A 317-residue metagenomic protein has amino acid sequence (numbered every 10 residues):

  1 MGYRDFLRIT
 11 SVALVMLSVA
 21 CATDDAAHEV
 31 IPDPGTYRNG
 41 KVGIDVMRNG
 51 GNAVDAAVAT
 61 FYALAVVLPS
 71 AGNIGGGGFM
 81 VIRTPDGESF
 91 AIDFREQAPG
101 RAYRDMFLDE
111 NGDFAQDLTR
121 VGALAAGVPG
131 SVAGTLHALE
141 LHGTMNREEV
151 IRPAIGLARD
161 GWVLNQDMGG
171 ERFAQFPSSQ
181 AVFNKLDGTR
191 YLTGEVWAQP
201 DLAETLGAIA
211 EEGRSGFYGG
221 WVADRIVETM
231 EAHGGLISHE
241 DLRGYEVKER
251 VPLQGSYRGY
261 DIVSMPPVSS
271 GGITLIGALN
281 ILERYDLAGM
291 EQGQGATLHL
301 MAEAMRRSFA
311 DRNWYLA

Functional and structural regions predicted by a protein language model:
M1-T10: Bacterial N-terminal signal peptides that target proteins for export
S11-M16: Hydrophobic helical h-region of N-terminal Sec-dependent signal peptides in bacterial secretory/periplasmic proteins
S18-A20: C-terminal motif of bacterial Sec signal peptides marking the signal peptidase cleavage site
T23-K41, D45, A53-E212, F217-G219 (+2 more regions): Noncatalytic scaffold domains of N-terminal-nucleophile
M47, G213, D286-G289: Short amphipathic alpha-helical interaction patches enriched in hydrophobic/aromatic residues with interspersed Lys/Arg
D187, R284-A317: Internal maturation/activation junctions in enzymes
